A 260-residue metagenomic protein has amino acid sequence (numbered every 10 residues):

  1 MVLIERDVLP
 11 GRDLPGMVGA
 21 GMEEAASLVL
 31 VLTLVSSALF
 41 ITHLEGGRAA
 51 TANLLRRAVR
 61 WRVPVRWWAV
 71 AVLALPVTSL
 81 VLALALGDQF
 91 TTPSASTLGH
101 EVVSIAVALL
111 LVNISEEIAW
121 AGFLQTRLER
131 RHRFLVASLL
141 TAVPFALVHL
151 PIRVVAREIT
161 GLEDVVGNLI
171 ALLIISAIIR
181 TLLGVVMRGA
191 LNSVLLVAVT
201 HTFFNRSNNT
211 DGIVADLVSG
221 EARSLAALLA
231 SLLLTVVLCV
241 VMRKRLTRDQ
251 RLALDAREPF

Functional and structural regions predicted by a protein language model:
M1, L75-L84, V143-I152, H201-D211: Aromatic-anchored segments of alpha-helical transmembrane domains
M1-V2, L34-F40, L73-A83, A227-R245: Hydrophobic core of alpha-helical transmembrane segments in multi-pass integral membrane proteins
R6-A25, T42-A121, Q125-R131, R157-N168 (+3 more regions): Juxtamembrane helix-loop-helix connectors linking adjacent transmembrane helices in multi-pass membrane enzymes
L32, V72-L73, A106, L110 (+7 more regions): Residue-level signature of the transmembrane alpha-helical core of multi-pass small-molecule transporters
V35, L39, L80, I105 (+4 more regions): Hydrophobic transmembrane alpha-helices of multi-pass small-molecule transporters
S115-A142, G184, R188-S193: Membrane-interface helix/loop boundary segments of multi-pass membrane proteins
V136-D164: Membrane-helix boundary elements
A190-F260: C-terminal membrane module of polytopic membrane proteins
